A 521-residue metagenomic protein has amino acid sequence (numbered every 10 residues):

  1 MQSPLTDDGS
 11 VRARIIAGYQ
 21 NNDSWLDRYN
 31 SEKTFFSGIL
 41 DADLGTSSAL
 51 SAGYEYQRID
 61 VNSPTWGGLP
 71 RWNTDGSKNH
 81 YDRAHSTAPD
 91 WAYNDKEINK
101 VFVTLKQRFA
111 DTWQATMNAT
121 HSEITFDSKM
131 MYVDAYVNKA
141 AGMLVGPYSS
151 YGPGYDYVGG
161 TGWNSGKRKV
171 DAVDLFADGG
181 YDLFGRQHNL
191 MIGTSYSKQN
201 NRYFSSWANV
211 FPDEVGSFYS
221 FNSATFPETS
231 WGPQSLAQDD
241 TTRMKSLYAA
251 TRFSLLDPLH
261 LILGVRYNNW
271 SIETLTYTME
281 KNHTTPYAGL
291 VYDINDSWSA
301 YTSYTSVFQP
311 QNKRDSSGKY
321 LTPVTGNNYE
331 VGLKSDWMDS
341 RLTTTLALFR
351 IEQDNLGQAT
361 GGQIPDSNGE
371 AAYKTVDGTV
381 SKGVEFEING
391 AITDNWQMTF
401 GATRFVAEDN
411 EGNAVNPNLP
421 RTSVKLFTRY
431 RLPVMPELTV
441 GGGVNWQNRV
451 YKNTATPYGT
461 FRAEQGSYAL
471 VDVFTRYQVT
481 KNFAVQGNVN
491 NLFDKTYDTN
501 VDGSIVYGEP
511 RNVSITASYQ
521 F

Functional and structural regions predicted by a protein language model:
M1-P64, W91-D111: Transmembrane beta-barrel wall of Gram-negative outer-membrane proteins
G9-V11, S47-L50, T112-A115, G185 (+7 more regions): Repeated loop/turn-to-beta-strand initiation elements of outer-membrane beta-barrel proteins
D41-D43, R168-V170, R186-Q199, L236-Q353 (+3 more regions): Structural signature of Gram-negative outer-membrane beta-barrels, strongest in the C-terminal barrel of TonB-dependent
P70-R83, Y136-P153, Y203-L236, Q358-T375: Surface-exposed loop/turn segments flanking beta-strands in extracellular/periplasmic regions
V101-I124, Y157-L275: Face-selective signature of the C-terminal outer-membrane beta-barrel domain
K106-A110, Q114-T120, I124-M130, D293 (+5 more regions): Membrane-embedded beta-barrel scaffold of Gram-negative outer-membrane proteins
L256-P258, K374-A455, F493-T496, T516-Q520: Gram-negative outer-membrane beta-barrel transporters
E352, W446-A455, V473-F521: C-terminal beta-signal and adjacent terminal beta-strands/loops of Gram-negative outer-membrane beta-barrel proteins
